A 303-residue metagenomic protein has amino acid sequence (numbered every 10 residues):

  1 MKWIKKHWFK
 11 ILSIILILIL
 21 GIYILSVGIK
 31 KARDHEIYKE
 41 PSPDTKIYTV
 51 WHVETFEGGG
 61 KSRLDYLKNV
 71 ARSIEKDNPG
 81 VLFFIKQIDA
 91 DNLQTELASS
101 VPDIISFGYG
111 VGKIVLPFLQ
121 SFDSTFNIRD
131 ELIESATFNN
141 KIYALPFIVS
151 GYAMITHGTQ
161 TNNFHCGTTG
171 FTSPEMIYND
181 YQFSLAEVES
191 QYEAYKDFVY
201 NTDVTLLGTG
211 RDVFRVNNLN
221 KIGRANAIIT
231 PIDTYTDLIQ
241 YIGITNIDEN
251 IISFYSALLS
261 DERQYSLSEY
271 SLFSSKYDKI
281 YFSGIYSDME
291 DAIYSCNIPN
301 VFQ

Functional and structural regions predicted by a protein language model:
M1-Y109, Y265-L267: Conserved N-terminal structural module of periplasmic/extracytoplasmic solute-binding proteins
T45-Y48, P79-L82, S100-D103, K141 (+4 more regions): Loop/turn elements at helix/coil->beta-strand transitions in domains of secreted/extracellular proteins
V53, E193-C296, N300: Extracytoplasmic/periplasmic substrate-binding proteins
F56-G58, G110-K113, S150-Y152, Q160-T161 (+2 more regions): Solvent-exposed loop/turn segments at secondary-structure junctions within structured extracellular/periplasmic domains
L64-A71, A90, Q94, L119 (+4 more regions): Extracytoplasmic/secreted envelope proteins and their assembly/folding machinery, especially bacterial periplasmic
F84-I85, D103-F107, A144-P146, A153-T156 (+2 more regions): Structural recognition of the beta-strand scaffold that forms the well-ordered cores of secreted hydrolase catalytic
G108-T156: Hinge/lid segment of periplasmic solute-binding proteins
A136-T205, L219, E249: Helix-loop-helix "hinge/cap" segment bordering the ligand-binding cleft or interdomain interface
